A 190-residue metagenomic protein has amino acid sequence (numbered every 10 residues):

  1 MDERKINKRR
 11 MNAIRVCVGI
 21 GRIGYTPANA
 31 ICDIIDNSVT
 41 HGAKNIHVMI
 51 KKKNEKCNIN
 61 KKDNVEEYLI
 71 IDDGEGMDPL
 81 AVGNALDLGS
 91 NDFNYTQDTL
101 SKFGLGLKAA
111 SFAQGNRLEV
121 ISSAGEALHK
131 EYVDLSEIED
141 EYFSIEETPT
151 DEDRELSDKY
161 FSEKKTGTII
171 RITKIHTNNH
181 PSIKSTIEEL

Functional and structural regions predicted by a protein language model:
M1-K62, L80-G83: Bergerat-fold GHKL ATPase/HATPase_c domain
S38, G42, G89-F93, Q114-R117 (+1 more regions): Conserved NTP-handling cores and scaffolds of large molecular machines
N64-Y68, T168: Short beta-strand element(s) in the Bergerat
D72: Acidic ATP/Mg2+-coordinating residue in the GHKL
E75-G76: Glycine-rich G1-box
V82-L86, K184-I187: "Short basic amphipathic alpha-helical interaction patches in structured regions
N84-L100: Bergerat-fold ATP-binding/catalytic subdomain of histidine kinases
T96-L190: GHKL-type ATPase core
